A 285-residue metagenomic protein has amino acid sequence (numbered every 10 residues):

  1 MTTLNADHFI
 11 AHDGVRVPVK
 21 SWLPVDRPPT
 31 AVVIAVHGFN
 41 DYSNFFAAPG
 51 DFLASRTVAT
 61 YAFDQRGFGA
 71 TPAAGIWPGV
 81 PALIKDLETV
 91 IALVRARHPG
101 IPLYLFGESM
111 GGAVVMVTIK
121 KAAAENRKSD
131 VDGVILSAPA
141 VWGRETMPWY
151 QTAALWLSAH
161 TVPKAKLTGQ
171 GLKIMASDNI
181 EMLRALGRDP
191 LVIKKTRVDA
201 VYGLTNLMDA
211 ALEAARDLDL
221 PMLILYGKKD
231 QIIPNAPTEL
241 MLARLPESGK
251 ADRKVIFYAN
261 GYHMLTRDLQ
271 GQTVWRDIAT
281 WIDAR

Functional and structural regions predicted by a protein language model:
M1-V25: N-terminal cap/lid segment of alpha/beta-hydrolase-fold proteins
N40-S43, G69-P99: Catalytic nucleophile-loop/oxyanion-hole region of alpha/beta-hydrolase and closely related hydrolase-like folds
G50-A74: Conserved alpha/beta-hydrolase
M110-R197: Alpha/beta-hydrolase-fold enzymes
L218, I224-Y226, D230: Short beta-strand/loop motif that positions the catalytic acidic residue of the alpha/beta-hydrolase fold
L220, P234-R244: Short alpha-helix in the alpha/beta-hydrolase fold that links the catalytic acid
K229-I233, M264: Acidic catalytic loop of the alpha/beta-hydrolase fold
D252-R285: Catalytic active-site module of serine/aspartate enzymes centered on a nucleophile-bearing elbow/loop
